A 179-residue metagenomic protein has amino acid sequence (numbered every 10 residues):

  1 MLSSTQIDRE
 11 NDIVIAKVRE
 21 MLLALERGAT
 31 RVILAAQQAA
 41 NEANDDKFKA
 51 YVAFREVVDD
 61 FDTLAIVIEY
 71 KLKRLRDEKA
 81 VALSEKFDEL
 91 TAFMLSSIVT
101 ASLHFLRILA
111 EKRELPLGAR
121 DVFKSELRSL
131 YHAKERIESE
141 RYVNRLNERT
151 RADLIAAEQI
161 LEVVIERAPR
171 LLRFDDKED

Functional and structural regions predicted by a protein language model:
L2-D179: Long, low-complexity or tandemly repetitive, helically biased scaffold regions used for multimeric assembly/adhesion
